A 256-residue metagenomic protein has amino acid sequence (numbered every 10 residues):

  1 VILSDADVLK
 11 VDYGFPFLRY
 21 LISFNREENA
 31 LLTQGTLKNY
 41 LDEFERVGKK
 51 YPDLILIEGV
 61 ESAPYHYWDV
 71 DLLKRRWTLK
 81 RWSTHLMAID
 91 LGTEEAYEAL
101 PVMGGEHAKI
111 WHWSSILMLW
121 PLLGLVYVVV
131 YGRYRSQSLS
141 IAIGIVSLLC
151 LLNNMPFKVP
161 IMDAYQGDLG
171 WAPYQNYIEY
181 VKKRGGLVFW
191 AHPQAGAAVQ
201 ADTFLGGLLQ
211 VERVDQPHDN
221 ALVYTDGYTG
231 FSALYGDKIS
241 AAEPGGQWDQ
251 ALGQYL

Functional and structural regions predicted by a protein language model:
V1-L256: Extended, charged catalytic domains and RNA/DNA-binding interfaces, predominantly in divalent-metal-using enzymes
